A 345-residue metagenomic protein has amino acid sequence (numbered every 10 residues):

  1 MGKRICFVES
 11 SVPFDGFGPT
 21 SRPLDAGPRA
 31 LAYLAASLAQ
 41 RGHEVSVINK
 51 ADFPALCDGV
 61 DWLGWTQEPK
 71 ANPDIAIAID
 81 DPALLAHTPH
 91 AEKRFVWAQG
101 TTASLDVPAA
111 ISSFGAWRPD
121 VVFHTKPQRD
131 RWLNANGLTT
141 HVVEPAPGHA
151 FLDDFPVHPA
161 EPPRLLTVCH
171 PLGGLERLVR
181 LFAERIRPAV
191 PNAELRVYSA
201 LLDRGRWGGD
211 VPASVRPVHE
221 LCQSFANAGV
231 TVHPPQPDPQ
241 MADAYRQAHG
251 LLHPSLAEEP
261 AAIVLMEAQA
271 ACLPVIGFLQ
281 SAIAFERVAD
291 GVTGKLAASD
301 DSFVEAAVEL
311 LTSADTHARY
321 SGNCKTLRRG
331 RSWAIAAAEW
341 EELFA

Functional and structural regions predicted by a protein language model:
C6, V157-G174, L178-V179, R196: Conserved donor-binding/catalytic core segment of Leloir-type glycosyltransferases
I48-R118, P127: Extended catalytic core of nucleotide-activated donor transferases of GT-like folds
P127-Q128, V142-D153, L201-R204: Short beta-strand->alpha-helix junction loop in the catalytic core of nucleotide-activated group-transfer enzymes
G209-P239: Nucleotide-activated donor-binding/catalytic signature segment of Leloir-type glycosyltransferases, i.e., the conserved
R246-P260: Acidic donor-binding loop of glycosyltransferase active sites
P274-L279: Short hydrophobic beta-strand element within catalytic cores of glycosyltransferases and related nucleotide-activated
A289-D301, E309-A314: Conserved acidic donor-binding segment of nucleotide-sugar-dependent glycosyltransferases
D315-F344: A charged, aromatic-enriched C-terminal amphipathic alpha-helix characteristic of glycosyltransferases across folds
